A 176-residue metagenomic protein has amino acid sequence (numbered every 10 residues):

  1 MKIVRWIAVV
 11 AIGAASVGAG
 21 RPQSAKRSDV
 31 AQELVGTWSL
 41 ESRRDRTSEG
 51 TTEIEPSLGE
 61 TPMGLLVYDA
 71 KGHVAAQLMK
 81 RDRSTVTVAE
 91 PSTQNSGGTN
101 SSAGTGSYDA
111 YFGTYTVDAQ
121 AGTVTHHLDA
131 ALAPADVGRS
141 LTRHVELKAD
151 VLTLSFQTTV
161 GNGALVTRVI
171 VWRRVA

Functional and structural regions predicted by a protein language model:
M1-A8: Bacterial N-terminal signal peptides that target proteins for export
V9, A15-A176: Lipid interaction determinants
